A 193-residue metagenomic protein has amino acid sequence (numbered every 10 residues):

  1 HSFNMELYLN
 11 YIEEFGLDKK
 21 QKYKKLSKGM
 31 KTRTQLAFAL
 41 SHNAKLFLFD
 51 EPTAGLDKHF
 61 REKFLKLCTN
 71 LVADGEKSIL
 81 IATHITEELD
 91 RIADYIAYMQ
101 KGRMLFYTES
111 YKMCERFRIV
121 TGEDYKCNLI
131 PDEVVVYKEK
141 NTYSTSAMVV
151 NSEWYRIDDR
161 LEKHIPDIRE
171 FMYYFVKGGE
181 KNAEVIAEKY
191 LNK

Functional and structural regions predicted by a protein language model:
H1-E76, H84-E87, R91-D94, Q100: ABC transporter nucleotide-binding domains
L9, E62, C114, R169-M172: Generic structural signal for individual residues within well-ordered alpha-helical segments across diverse proteins
G16, R118, V176-K177: A generic structural signal for secondary-structure junctions that act as hinges or helix/strand caps at the edges
F47-P52, K126-I130, E153-D158: Short, surface-exposed beta-strand/loop "edge" segments at domain boundaries and coil↔beta transitions
L65-V149: ABC transporter nucleotide-binding domain
V135-K193: C-terminal coupling/interaction segments
